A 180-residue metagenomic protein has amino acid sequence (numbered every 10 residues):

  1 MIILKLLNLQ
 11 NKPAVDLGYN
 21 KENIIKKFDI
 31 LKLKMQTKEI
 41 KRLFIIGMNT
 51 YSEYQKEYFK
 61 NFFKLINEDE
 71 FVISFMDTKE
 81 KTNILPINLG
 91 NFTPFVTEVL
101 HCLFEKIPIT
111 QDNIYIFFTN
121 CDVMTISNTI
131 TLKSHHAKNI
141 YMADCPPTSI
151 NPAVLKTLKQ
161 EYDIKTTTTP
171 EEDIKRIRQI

Functional and structural regions predicted by a protein language model:
M1-I180: Anaerobic metallocofactor- and corrinoid-dependent redox/one-carbon enzyme cores, especially those from methanogenesis
